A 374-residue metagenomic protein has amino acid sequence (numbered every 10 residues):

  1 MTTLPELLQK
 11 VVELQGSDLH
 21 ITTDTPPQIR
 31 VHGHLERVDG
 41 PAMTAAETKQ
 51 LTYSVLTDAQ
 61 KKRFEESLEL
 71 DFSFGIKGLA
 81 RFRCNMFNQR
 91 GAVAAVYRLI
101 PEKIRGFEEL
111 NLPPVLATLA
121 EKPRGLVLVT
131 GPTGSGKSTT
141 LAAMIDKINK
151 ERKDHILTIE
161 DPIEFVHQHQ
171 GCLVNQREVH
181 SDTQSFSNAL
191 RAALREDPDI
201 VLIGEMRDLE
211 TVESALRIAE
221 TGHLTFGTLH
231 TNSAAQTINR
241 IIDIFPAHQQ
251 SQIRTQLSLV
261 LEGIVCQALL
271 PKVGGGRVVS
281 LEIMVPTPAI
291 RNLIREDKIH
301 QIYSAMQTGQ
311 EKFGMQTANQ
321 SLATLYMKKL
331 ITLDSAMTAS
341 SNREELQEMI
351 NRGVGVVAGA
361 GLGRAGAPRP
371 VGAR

Functional and structural regions predicted by a protein language model:
M1-R374: Short, flexible helix-loop junctions that flank or precede catalytic/ligand sites
